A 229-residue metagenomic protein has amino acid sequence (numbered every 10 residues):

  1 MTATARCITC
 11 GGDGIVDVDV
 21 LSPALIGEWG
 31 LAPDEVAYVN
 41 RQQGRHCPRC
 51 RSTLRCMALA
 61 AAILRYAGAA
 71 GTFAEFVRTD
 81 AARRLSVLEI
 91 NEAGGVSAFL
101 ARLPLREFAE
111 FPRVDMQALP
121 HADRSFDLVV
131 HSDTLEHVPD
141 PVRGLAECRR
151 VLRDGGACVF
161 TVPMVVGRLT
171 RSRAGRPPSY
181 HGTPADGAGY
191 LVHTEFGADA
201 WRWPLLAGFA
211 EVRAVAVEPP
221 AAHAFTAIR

Functional and structural regions predicted by a protein language model:
M1-A122, A198-A200, E218-I228: Conserved N-terminal segment of class I S-adenosyl-L-methionine
T2-A5, T9-L25, F108, V142-R149 (+1 more regions): S-adenosyl-L-methionine-dependent methyltransferase catalytic module, highlighting the catalytic core
P33, V138, Y190-L191: A generic secondary-structure micro-motif detector that highlights 1-2 residue hydrophobic/ambivalent hotspots embedded
S97-A98, P139, R168: Glycine/Thr-rich phosphate-binding loops of Rossmann-like dinucleotide-binding domains
R113-D115, D140, M164: Poly-acidic low-complexity segments
V129-V130: Hydrophobic beta-strand segment of the Class I
D133-H137: A short His-aromatic
